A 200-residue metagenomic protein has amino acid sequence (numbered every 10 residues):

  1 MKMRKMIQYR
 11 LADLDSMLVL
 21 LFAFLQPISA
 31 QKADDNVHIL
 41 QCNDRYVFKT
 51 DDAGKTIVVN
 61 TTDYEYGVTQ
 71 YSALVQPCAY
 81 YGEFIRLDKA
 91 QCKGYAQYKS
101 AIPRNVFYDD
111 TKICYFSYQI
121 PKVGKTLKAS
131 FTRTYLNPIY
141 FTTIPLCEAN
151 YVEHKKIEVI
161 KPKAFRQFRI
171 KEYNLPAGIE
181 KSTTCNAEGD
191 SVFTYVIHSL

Functional and structural regions predicted by a protein language model:
M1-D34: Bacterial Sec-dependent N-terminal signal peptides
Q31-L200: Beta-strand-rich, non-transmembrane domain signature
